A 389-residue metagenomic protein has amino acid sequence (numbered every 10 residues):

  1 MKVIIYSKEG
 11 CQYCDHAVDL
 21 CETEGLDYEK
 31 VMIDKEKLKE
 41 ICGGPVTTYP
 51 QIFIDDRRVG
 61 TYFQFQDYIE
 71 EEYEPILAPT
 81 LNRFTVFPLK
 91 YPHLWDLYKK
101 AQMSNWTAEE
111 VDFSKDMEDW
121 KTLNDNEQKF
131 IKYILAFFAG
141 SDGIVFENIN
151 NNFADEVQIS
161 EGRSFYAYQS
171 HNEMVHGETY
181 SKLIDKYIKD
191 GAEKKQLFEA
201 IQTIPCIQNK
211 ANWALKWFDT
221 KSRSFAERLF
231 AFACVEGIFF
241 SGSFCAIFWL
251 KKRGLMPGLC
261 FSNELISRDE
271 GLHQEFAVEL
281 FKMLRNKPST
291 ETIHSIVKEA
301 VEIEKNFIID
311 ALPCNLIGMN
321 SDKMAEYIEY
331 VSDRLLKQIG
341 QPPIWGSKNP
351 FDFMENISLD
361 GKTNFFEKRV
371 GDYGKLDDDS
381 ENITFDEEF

Functional and structural regions predicted by a protein language model:
M1-K30: Local sequence-structure signature of Cys/Sec-based thiol-disulfide redox active-site neighborhoods
Q12, E36, V175: Short alpha-helical
A17-V18, F65, N150-N151: Short coil/turn segments at secondary-structure boundaries
V31-T47: Thioredoxin-like thiol-disulfide oxidoreductase module
C42-I54, Y62-F63: Structural micro-motif
I54-Y73: Non-catalytic, surface beta->alpha helical segment in thiol-disulfide oxidoreductase systems
E74-F389: Non-heme di-metal
